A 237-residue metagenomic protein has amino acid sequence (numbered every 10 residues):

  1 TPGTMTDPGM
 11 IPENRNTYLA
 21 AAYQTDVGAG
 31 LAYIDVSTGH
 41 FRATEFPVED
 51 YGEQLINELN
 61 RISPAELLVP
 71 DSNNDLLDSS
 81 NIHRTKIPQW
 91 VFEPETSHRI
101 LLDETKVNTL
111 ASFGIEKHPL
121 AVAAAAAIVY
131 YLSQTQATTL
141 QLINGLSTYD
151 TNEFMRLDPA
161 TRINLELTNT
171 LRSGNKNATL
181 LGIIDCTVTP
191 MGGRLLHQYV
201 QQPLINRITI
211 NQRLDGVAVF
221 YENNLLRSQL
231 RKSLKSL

Functional and structural regions predicted by a protein language model:
T1-V219, S236-L237: Charged catalytic and DNA/RNA-contacting regions of genome-maintenance and nucleic-acid-processing enzymes
F220-L237: Non-catalytic interaction/clamp surfaces of large macromolecular machines
